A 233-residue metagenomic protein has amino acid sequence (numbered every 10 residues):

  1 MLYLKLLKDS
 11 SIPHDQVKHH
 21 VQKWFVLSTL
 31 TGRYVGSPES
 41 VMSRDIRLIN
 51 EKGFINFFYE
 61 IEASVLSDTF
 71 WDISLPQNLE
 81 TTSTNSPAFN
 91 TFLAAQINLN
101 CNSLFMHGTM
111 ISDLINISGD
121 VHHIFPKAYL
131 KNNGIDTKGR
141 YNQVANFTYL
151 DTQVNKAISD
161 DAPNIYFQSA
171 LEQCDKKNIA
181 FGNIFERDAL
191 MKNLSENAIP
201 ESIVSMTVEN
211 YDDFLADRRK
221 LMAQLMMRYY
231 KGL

Functional and structural regions predicted by a protein language model:
M1-P76: A cross-family structural signal marking well-folded subdomains
I12-P13, R33-Y34, L130-N133, D160-I165 (+2 more regions): Short conserved micro-motifs at the rims of enzyme active sites and ligand-binding pockets
H20, A145-N146, A189: Short amphipathic alpha-helical segments
F58-C174, I179, P200, L215-Y230: Betabetaalpha-Me/HNH-type nuclease active-site subdomain
E172-Y211: C-terminal structured domain segments
